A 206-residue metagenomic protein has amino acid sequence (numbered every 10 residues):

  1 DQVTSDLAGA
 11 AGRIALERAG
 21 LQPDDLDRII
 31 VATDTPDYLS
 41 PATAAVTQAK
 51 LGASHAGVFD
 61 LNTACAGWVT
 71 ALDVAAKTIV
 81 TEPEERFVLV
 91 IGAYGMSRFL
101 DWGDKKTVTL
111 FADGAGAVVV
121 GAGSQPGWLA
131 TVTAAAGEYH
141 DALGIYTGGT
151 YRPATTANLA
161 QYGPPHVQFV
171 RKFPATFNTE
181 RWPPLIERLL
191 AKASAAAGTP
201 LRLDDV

Functional and structural regions predicted by a protein language model:
D1-Q2, D104-E180, P184-A191: Condensing-enzyme catalytic core mediating Claisen C-C bond formation in acyl metabolism
Q2-D6, T33-F87: Conserved catalytic cysteine-centered active-site region of acyl-thioester-dependent Claisen-condensing enzymes
A11-D27, L185-D205: Phosphate/pyrophosphate-binding loops at sites that engage ATP/ADP/AMP, CoA/4′-phosphopantetheine, polyphosphate
A15, L26-I29, T47, A71 (+5 more regions): Buried hydrophobic positions in well-ordered alpha/beta secondary-structure cores of metabolic enzymes
D24-A32, F59-N62, E85-A93, L129-V132 (+1 more regions): Beta-strand segments within the central parallel beta-sheet cores of soluble alpha/beta enzyme folds
Y38-G52, V90-M96, T150, A154-A160: Acidic-glycine-rich active-site phosphate/pyrophosphate-binding loop
Y38-S40, G67-V69, M96-L100, G137-H140: Short, well-ordered, mixed-charge alpha-helical segments that flank or form enzyme active sites
T78-A115: Flexible, glycine-rich active-site loops centered on histidine and acidic residues that chelate a metal or position
